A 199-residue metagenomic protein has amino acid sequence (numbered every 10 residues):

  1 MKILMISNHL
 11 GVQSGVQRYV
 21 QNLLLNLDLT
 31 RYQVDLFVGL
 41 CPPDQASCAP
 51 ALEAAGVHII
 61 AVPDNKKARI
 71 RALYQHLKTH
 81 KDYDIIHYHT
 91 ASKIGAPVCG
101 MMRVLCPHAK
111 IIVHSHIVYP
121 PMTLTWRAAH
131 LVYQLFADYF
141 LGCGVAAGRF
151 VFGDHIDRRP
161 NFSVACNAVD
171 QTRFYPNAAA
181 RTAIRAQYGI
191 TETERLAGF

Functional and structural regions predicted by a protein language model:
K2-I6, I190-F199: Conserved donor-binding/catalytic core segment of Leloir-type glycosyltransferases
I3, I85, M102-Y119, L141: Active-site proximal beta-strand in glycosyltransferases
M5-K66, N161: N-terminal strand-loop element at the rim of the active site of nucleotide-sugar-dependent glycosyltransferases
K67-R71, K110, I117-A137, R149-D157 (+1 more regions): Nucleotide-sugar donor phosphate/pyrophosphate-binding loop at the beta->alpha transition of glycosyltransferases
K78-D84, I190: Glycine-rich phosphate-binding loop signature in dinucleotide/nucleotide-binding domains
Y88-A96, S115: Short His-centered aromatic/hydrophobic patch
A137-P176: A short, active-site helix/loop in glycosyltransferases that binds the activated sugar's phosphate group
Y175-I190: A short helix/loop element that forms part of the nucleotide-sugar donor recognition site in Leloir-type
